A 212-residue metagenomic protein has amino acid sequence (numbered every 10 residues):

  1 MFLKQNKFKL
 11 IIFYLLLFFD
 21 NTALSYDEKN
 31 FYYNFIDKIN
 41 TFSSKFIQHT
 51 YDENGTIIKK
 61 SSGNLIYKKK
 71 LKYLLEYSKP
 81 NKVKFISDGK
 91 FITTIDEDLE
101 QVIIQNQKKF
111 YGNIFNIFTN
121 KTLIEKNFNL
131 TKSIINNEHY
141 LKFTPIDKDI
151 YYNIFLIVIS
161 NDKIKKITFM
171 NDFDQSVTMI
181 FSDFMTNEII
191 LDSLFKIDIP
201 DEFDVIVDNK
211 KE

Functional and structural regions predicted by a protein language model:
Q5-S25: Classical Sec-dependent N-terminal signal peptides that target proteins to the secretory pathway
T22-I58, L71, I199-E212: N-terminal leader/targeting segments and the immediate start of mature chains
S44-Q48, K60-S62, L75, S87 (+1 more regions): Extended beta-sheet lipid-handling architectures
I47-Y51, E76-S78, I95-E97, T144-I146 (+1 more regions): A generic structural motif
T50-D52, Y67-L71, D147, N161: Beta-strand elements of well-folded, non-transmembrane domains
N64-N113, D174-V177: An acidic-aromatic
F91, L123-N209: Gly/Pro-enriched, hydrophobic low-complexity segments that function as extracytoplasmic propeptides/linkers
L99-E138: Flexible, surface-exposed loop/linker segments and immediately adjacent secondary-structure boundaries
